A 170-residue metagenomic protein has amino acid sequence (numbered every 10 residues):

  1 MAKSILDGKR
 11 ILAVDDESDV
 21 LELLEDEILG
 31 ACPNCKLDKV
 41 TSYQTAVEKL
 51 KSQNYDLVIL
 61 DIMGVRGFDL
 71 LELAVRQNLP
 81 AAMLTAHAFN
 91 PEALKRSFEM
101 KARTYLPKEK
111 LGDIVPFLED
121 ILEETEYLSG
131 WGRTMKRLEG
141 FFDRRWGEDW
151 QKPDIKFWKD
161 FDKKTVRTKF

Functional and structural regions predicted by a protein language model:
A2, D7-V20, L24-I28: Conserved acidic segment of CheY-like receiver
S18, E25, D38-L57: Acidic, metal-coordinating helix/loop segments flanking the phosphotransfer/catalytic sites of two-component signaling
D26-A31, K49, R96: Alpha-helical interaction/dimerization surfaces of two-component signaling modules
P33, E123-F170: C-terminal output/effector regions of signal-responsive regulators
K36-D38, T104: Conserved beta-strand segments of alpha/beta enzyme cores
T41-S42, M63-D69: Acidic catalytic/metal-coordinating carboxylates
I59, M63, L71-A74, N78-E92: A short, hydrophobic beta-strand element within the central beta-sheet of small alpha/beta folds
D69, R76, A88-P116: Alpha4 helix (beta4-alpha4-beta5 surface) of REC/receiver domains from two-component response regulators
